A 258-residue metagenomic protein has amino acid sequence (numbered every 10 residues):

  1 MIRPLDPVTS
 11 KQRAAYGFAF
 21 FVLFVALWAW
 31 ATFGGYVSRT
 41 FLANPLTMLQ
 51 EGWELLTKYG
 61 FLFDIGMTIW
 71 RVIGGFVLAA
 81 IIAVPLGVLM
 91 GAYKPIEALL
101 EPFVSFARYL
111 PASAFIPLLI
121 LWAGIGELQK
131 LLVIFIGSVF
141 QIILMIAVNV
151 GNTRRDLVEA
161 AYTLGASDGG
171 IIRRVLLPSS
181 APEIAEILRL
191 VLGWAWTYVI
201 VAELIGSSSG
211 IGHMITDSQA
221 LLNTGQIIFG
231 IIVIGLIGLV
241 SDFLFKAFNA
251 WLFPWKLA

Functional and structural regions predicted by a protein language model:
M1-V22, F243-A258: Transmembrane alpha-helical segments of polytopic membrane transport and secretion proteins
I2-K11, G34-V77: Periplasmic/extracellular loop-to-transmembrane helix junction in inner-membrane transport proteins
F63-R71, L121-I142, S180, Q226-I231: Loop-to-helix entry region at the N-terminal start of transmembrane alpha-helices in multi-pass membrane transporters
V84-L121, M145-V148, T153, E159: Cytoplasmic-entry segments and transmembrane alpha-helices of multi-pass inner-membrane transporters
K94, G151, P182, E186 (+1 more regions): C-terminal transmembrane helix and the adjacent membrane-cytosol boundary/short C-terminal tail of inner/organellar
I120-W122, T197-I234, F253-A258: Glycine-rich helix-loop "coupling/hinge" segments at transmembrane-helix boundaries in multipass transporters
L132, I136, D168-V201, F229 (+2 more regions): Transmembrane alpha-helices
I142-L190, I211: Short cytoplasmic-facing helical segments at TM-TM junctions of multi-pass membrane proteins
